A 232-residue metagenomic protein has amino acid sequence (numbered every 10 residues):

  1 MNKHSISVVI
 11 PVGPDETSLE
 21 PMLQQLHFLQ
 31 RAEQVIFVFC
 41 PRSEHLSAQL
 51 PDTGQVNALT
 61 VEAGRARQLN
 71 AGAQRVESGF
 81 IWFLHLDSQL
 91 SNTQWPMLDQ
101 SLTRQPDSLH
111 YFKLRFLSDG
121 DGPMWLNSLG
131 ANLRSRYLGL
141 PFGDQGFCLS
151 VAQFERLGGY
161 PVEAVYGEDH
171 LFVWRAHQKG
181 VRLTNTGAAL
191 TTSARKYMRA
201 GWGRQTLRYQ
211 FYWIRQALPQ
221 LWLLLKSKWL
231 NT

Functional and structural regions predicted by a protein language model:
M1-N2, T17, H177-T232: Hydrophobic helical membrane-anchoring modules
H4-S7, Q34, L171: Cell-envelope/extracellular polymer assembly enzymes that use nucleotide-activated donors
V9-F28: Short, well-formed alpha-helical segments that are part of the catalytic scaffolds of diverse glycosyltransferases
L23-T60: Acidic donor-binding segment of Leloir-type glycosyltransferases
T60-V76: Glycine-rich, basic loop-to-helix element that forms the pyrophosphate-binding segment of sugar-nucleotide handling
I81: Short aromatic/hydrophobic "clamp" motif used to bind/position activated sugar donors
T93-G122: Conserved donor NDP-sugar-binding/catalytic core segment of glycosyltransferases
Y166-F172: Acidic donor-binding loop at a coil-to-helix junction in glycosyltransferase catalytic cores that engages
